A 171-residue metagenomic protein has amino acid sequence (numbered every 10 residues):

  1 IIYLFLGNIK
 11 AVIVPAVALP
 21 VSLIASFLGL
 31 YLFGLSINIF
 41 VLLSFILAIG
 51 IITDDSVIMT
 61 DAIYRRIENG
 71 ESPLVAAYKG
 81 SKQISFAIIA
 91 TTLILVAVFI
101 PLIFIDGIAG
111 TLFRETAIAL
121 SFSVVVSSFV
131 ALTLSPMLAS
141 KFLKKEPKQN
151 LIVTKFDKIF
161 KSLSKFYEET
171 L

Functional and structural regions predicted by a protein language model:
I1-L171: Hydrophobic regular secondary-structure detector
